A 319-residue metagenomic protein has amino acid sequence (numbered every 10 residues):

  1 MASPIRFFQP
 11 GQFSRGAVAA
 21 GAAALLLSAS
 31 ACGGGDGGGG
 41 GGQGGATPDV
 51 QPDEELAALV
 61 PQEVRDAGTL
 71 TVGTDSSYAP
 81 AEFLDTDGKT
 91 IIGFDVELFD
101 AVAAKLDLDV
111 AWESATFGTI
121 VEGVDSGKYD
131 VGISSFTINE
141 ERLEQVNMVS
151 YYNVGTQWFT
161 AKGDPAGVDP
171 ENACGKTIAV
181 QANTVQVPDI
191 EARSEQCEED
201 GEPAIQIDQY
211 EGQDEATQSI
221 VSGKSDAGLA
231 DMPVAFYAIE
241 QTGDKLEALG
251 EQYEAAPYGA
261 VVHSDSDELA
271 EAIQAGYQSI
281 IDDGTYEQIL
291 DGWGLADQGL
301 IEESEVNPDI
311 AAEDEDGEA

Functional and structural regions predicted by a protein language model:
L27-A31: C-terminal motif of bacterial Sec signal peptides marking the signal peptidase cleavage site
G33, A46-V50, V96-F99, A104 (+4 more regions): Extended ligand-binding regions for polar small-molecule ligands
G44-S134, G292: Extracytoplasmic small-molecule ligand-binding "clamshell" domains of the periplasmic binding protein/Venus flytrap
S76, N153-T160, F236, E240-Q278 (+1 more regions): Periplasmic-binding protein-like
A79, I91-A104, F136-T137, V154-G212 (+3 more regions): Bilobed "Venus flytrap"/periplasmic-binding protein-like clamshell domains and structurally analogous long
D109-N172: Acidic, polar ligand-binding/catalytic clefts
A111-E122, A166, I205-Q218, E254-A256: Short helix-initiation/N-cap motifs at beta->coil->alpha
G118, F136-L143, E191-A192, V221-E254: A ligand-binding cleft/hinge motif common to bilobed small-molecule-binding domains
